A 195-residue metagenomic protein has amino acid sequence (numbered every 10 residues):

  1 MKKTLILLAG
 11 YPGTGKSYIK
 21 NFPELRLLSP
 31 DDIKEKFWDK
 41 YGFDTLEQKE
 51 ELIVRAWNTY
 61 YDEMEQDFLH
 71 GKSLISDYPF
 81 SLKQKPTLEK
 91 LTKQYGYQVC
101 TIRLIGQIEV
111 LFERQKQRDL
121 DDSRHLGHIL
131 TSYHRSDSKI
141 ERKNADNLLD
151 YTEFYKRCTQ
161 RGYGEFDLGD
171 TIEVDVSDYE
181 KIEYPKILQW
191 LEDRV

Functional and structural regions predicted by a protein language model:
L8: Hydrophobic anchor at the beta1->P-loop junction of P-loop NTPases
Y11-P12: The conserved Walker
G15: Conserved glycine(s) of the Walker
Y18-K72: Conserved substrate/cofactor phosphate-moiety recognition/catalytic segment in nucleotide-dependent phosphotransferases
L25-L27, V99-T101, T171-V174: Conserved beta-strand scaffold positions in the cores of enzyme catalytic domains, especially in NTP/NDP-utilizing
H70-I75, C100: Loop/turn-to-beta-strand initiation segments
Y95-Q117: Conserved phosphate-donor/acceptor-positioning beta-strand/loop module used by diverse small-molecule
D121-I182: Small-molecule kinase domains that catalyze NTP-dependent phosphoryl transfer to phosphate-bearing small molecules
